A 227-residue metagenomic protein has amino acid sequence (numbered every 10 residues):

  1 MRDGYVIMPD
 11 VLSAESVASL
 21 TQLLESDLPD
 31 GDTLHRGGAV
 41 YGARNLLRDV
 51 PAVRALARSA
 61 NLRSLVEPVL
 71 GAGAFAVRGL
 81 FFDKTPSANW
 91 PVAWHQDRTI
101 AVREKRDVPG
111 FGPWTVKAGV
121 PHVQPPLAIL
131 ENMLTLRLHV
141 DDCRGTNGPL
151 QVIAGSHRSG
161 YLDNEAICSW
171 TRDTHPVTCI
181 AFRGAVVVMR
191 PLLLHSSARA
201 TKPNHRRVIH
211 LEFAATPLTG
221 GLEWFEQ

Functional and structural regions predicted by a protein language model:
M1-D3, L12-R183, S196, A200-N204 (+1 more regions): Non-heme Fe(II) oxygenase catalytic core, chiefly the N-lobe of the double-stranded beta-helix
P9, A154, R190: Residue-level detector of conserved, well-ordered beta-strand and adjacent loop positions that form binding/recognition
